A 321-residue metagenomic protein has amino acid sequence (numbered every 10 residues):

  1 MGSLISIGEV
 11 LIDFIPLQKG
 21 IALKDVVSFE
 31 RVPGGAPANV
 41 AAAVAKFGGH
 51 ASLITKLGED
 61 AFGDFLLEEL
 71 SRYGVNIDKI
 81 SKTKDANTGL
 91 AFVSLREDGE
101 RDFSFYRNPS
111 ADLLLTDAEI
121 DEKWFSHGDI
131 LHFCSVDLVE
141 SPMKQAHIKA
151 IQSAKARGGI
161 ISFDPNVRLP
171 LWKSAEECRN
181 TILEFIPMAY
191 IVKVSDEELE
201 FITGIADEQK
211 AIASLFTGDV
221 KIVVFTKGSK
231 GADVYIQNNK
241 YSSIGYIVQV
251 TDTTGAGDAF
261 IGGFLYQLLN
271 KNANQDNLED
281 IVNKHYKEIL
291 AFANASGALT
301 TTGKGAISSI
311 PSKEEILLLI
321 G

Functional and structural regions predicted by a protein language model:
M1-I5, Q152, E208-G321: Conserved phosphate-binding/catalytic region of the ribokinase-like
M1-N76: Glycine-rich phosphate/adenosyl-contacting loop at the front of the ribokinase-like
V10, V136, P165, A259: Active-site metal-binding loops of divalent metal-dependent hydrolases
V44, S195, G257: Short, conserved phosphate/pyrophosphate- and ester-handling motifs at nucleotide-, phospho-/glycolipid
H50-F133, L318-I320: Conserved N-terminal subdomain of the carbohydrate kinase-like
K123-W124, E184-F185, F216: Structural alpha-helical scaffold elements that stabilize or flank donor/cofactor-binding regions in carbohydrate
D129, Y190, K221: Receiver (REC) domain switch/active-site residues of two-component response regulators
L138-A213, K230-G231: Conserved beta-alpha-beta core of the PfkB/ribokinase-like small-molecule kinase fold
